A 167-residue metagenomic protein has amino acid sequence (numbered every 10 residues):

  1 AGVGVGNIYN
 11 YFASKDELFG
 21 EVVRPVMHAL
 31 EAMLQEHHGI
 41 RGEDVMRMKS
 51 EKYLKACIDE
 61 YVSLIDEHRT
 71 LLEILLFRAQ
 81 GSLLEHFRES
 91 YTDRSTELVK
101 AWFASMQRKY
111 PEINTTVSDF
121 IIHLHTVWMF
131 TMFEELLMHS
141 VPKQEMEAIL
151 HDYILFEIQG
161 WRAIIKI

Functional and structural regions predicted by a protein language model:
A1-E17, E21: Helix-turn-helix
E17-I40, K52, A56-E60, H86 (+2 more regions): Alpha-helical structural segments
H28-Q35, S63-T70, D93, E97-A101 (+3 more regions): Generic structural signal for well-ordered, non-membrane alpha-helices
H37-V45, L72-A79, M106, F133-V141 (+1 more regions): Secondary-structure edge/capping motif, primarily at the C-terminal ends of alpha-helices and the immediately following
V62-S82: Amphipathic alpha-helical segments used for helix-helix packing
S63, G81-R108, D119-F130: Amphipathic alpha-helical packing segments from all-alpha helical-bundle domains
L75-Y91, E145-W161: C-terminal/domain-terminus segments
F103-F156, I165-K166: Hydrophobic/aromatic-rich alpha-helical bundle segments in the mid-to-C-terminal region
